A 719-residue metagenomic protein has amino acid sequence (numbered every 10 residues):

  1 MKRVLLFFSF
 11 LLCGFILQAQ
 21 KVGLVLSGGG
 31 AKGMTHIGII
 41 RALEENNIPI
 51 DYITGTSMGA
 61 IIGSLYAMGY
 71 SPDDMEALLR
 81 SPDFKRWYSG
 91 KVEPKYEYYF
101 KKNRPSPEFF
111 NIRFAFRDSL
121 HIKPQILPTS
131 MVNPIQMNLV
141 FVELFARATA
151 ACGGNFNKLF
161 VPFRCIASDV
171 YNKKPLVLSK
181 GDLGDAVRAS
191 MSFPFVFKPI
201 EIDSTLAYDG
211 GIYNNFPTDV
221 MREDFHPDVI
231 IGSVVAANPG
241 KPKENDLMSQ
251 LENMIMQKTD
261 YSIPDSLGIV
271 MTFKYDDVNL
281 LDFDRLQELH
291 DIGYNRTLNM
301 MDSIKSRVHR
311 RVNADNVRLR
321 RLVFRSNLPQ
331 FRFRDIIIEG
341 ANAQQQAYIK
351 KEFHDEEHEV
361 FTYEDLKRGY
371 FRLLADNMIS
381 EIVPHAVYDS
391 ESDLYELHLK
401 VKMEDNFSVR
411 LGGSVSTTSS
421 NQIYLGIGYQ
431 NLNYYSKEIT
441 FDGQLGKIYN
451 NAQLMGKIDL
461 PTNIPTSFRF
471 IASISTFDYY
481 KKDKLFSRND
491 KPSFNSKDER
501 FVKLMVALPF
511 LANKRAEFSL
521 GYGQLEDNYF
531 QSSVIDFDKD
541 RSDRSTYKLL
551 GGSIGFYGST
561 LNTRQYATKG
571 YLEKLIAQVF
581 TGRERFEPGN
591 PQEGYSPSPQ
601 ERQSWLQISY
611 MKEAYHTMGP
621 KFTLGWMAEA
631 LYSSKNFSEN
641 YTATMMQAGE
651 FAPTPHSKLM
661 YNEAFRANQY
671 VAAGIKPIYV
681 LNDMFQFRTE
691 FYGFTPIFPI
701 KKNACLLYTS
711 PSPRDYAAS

Functional and structural regions predicted by a protein language model:
V4-C13: Sec-dependent N-terminal signal peptides
Q18-T56, S64-F371, A375-S380, A386-Y388 (+1 more regions): Patatin-like phospholipase
F110, I700-S710: Short, intrinsically disordered, charge-balanced linker/junction segments flanking boundaries in proteins
E364, G369, A375, E381-L561 (+6 more regions): Gram-negative/organellar outer-membrane beta-barrel architecture
L549-N682, F687-T689, P699: C-terminal outer-membrane beta-barrel translocator/porin domains of Gram-negative envelope proteins and their
Y708-A718: Single conserved hydrophobic/aromatic residue that forms the stacking wall/gate of nucleotide- or nucleobase-binding
